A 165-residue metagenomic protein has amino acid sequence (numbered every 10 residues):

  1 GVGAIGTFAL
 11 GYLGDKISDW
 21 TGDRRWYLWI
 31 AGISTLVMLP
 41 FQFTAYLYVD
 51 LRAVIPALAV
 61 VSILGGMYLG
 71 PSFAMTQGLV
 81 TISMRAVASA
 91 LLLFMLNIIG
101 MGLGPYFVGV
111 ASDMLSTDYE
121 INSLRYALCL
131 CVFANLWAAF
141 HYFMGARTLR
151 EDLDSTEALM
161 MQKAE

Functional and structural regions predicted by a protein language model:
G1-T7, L93-P105: Glycine-rich segments within core transmembrane alpha-helices of 12-TM secondary carriers
T7-D23, S112-D113: Helix-to-loop junctions at the C-terminal end of transmembrane segments in multipass secondary transporters
S18-W20, T76-R85, S116: Paired intracellular helix-loop junctions of major facilitator superfamily
D23-W29, V110-N135: A membrane-interface helix-boundary motif in multi-pass transporters
R24-S72: C-terminal transmembrane helical hairpin of 12-TM major facilitator-type secondary transporters
L39-V49, C129-M161: Multi-pass alpha-helical transporter architecture, strongest for 12-TM Major Facilitator/SLC carriers used
S72-Q77, V108: Interfacial helix-capping/hinge residues at the ends of transmembrane alpha-helices
I82-L92, I121: Loop-to-transmembrane helix entry/capping segments in MFS-fold secondary transporters and related SLC/MFSD carriers
